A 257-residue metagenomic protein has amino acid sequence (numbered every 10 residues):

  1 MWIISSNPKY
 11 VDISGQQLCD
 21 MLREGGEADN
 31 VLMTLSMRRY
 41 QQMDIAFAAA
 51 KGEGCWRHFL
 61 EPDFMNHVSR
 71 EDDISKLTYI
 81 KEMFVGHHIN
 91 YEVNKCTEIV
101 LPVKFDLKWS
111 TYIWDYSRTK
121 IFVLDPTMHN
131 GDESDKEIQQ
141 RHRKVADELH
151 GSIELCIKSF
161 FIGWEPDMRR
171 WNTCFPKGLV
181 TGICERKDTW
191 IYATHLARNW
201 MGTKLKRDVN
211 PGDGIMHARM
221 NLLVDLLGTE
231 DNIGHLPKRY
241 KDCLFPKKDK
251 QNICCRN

Functional and structural regions predicted by a protein language model:
M1-N257: Enzymes acting in ubiquitin/UBL processing and closely related pathways, dominated by cysteine-dependent isopeptidases
